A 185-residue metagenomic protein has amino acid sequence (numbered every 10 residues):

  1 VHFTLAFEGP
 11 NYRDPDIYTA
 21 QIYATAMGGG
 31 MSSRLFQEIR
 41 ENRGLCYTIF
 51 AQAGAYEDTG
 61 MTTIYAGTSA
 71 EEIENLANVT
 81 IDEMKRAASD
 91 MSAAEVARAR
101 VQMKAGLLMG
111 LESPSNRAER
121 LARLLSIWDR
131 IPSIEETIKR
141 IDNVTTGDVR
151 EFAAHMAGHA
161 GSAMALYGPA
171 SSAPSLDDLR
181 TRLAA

Functional and structural regions predicted by a protein language model:
V1-R34: His/Glu-based metal-binding/catalytic segments typifying zinc-dependent metallopeptidases
L5, Q21-Y23, I39, I64 (+4 more regions): Buried hydrophobic packing residues in well-ordered domains
F7-G9, A66-T68, G168-P169: Short beta-strand-to-loop capping motifs
N11-D14, E71-E72, A87, A173: Short beta-strands and strand-coil junctions in structured, solvent-facing domains, enriched
A26-L45, Y56, A87: M16/MPP (pitrilysin/insulinase) zinc-metallopeptidase core fold and M16-derived inactive scaffolds
F50, G54-L111, L179-A185: M16/insulysin-pitrilysin zinc metalloprotease superfamily fold
R86, K104-A185: C-terminal regions of mature proteins
